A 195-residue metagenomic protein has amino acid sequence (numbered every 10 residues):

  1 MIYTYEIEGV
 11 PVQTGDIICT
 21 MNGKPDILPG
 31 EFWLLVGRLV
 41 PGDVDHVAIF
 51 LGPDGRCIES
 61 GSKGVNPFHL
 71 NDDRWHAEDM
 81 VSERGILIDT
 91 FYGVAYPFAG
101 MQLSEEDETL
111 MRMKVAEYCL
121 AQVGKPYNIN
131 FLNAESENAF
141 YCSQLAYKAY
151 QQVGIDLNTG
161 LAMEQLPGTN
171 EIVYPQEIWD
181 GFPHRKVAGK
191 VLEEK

Functional and structural regions predicted by a protein language model:
M1-E8: Short alpha-helix capping/helix-loop boundary micro-motifs
E8, F32-V36, V115, C119: Generic structural signal of hydrophobic/aromatic residues within well-ordered alpha-helices of folded domains
I17-F98, Y127-F140: Glycine-rich catalytic cores of cysteine/serine-nucleophile enzymes that process amide/ester linkages in cell-envelope
F32-V36, G124, G154, N158: Glycine-centered secondary-structure boundary/capping sites
I86-V153: Long, low-complexity intrinsically disordered regions
I129-K195: Activation targets extended, charge/polar-rich intrinsically disordered C-terminal tails
